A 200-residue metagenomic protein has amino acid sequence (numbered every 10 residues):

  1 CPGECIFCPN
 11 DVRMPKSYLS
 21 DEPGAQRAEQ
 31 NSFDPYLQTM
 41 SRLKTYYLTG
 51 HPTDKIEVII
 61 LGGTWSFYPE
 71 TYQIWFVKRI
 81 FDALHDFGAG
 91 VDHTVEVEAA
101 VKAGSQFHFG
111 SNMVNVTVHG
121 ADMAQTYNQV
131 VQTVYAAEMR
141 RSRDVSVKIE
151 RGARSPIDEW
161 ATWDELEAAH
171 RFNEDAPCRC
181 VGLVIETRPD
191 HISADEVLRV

Functional and structural regions predicted by a protein language model:
P2-V12: Local cysteine-cluster metal-coordination motifs and their immediate loop/turn environment, predominantly Fe-S cluster
N10-V200: Conserved Radical SAM active-site core
